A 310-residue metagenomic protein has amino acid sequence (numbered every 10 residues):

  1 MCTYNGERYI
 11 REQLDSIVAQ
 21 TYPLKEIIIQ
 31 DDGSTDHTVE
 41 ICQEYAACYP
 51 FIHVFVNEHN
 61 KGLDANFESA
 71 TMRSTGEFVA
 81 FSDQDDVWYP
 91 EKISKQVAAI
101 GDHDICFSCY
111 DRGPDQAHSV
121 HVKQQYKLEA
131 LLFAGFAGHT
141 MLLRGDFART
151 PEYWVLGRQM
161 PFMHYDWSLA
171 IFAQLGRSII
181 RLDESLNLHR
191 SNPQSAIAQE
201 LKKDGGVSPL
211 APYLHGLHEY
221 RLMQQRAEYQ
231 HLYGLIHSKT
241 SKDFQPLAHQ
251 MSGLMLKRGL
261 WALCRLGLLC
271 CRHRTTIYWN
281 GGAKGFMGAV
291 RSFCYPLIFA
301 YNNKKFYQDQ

Functional and structural regions predicted by a protein language model:
M1-D204: Nucleotide-sugar donor-binding/catalytic module of glycosyltransferases that assemble extracellular/cell-envelope
Y153-W154, F162, S168, L175 (+2 more regions): C-terminal subregions of glycosyltransferases and related glycan-biosynthesis enzymes
